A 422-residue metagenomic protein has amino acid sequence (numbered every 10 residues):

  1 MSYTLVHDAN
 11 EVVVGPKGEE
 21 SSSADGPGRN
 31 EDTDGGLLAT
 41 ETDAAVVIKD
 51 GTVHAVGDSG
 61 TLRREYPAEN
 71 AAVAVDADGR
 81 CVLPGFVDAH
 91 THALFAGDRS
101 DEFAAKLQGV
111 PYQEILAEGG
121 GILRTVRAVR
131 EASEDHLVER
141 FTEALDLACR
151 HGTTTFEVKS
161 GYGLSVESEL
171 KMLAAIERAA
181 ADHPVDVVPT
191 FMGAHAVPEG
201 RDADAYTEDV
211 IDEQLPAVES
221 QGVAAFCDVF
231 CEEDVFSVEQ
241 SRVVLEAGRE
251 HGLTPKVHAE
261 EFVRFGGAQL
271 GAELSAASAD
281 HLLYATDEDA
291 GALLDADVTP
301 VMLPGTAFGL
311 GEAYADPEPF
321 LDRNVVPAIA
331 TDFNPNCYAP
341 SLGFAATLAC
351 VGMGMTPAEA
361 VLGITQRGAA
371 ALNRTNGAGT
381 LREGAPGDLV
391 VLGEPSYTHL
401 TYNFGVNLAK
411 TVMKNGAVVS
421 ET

Functional and structural regions predicted by a protein language model:
M1-E65, T398-H399: N-terminal metal-binding scaffold of metallo-dependent hydrolase/deaminase domains
A9, V46, G51, G79 (+14 more regions): Divalent metal-coordination and catalytic microenvironments
D34-L37, I364-Q366, P386-T422: C-terminal cap of metal-dependent C-N hydrolases
A39-T42, A68-E69, G405-N407: Short, small/polar residue-rich loop motifs at catalytic or cofactor-binding pockets
A68-R140: Metal-associated gating/positioning segment near the N- to mid-region
T125-R140, D146, T154-F265: Metal-coordinating catalytic core of metallo-dependent amide/deamination hydrolases
T254, R264-T380, L392-E394, F404 (+1 more regions): Active-site-adjacent C-terminal substructures of enzyme catalytic domains
